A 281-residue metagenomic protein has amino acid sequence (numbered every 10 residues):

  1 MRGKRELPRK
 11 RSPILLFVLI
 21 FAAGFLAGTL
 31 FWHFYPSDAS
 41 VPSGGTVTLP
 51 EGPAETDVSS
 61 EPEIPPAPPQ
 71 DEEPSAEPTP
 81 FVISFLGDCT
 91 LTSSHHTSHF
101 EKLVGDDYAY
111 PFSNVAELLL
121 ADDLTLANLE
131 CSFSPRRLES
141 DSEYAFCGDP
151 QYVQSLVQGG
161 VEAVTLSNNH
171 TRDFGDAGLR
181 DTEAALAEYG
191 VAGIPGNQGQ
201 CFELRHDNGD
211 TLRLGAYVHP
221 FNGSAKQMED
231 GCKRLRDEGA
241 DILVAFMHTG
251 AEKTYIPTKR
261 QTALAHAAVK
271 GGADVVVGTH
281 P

Functional and structural regions predicted by a protein language model:
R2-L7, I14-P281: Acidic, metal/ion-coordinating pockets
